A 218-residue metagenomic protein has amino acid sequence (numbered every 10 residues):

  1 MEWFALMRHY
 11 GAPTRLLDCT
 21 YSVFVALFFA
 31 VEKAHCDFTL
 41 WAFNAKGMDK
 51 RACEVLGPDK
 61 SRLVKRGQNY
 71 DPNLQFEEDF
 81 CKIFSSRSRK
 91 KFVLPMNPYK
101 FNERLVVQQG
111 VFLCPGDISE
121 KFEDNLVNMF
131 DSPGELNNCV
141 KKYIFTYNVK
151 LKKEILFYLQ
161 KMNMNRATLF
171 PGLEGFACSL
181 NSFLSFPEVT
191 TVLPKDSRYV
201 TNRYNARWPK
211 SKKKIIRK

Functional and structural regions predicted by a protein language model:
M1-K218: Catalytic-core elements of nucleic-acid end-processing and repair enzymes
